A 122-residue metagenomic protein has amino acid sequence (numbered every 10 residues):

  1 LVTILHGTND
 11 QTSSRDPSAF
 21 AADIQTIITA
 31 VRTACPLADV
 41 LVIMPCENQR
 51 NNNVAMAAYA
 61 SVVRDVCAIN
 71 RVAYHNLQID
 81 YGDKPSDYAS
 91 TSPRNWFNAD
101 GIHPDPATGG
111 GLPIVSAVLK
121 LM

Functional and structural regions predicted by a protein language model:
L1-A21, E47-N48: Oxyanion-hole/transition-state-stabilizing segment in secreted/luminal serine hydrolases and related acyltransferases
L1-T3, C35-V40, A68-Y74: Loop/turn elements at helix/coil->beta-strand transitions in domains of secreted/extracellular proteins
L5-N9, I27-S61: Active-site segments of SGNH/GDSL-like serine hydrolases that catalyze O-acetyl group transfer/hydrolysis on lipids
S18-Q25, T29, L112, S116-K120: Amphipathic, non-transmembrane alpha-helical secondary structure
E47-M122: Catalytic His-Asp segment of secreted/periplasmic serine-dependent ester chemistry enzymes
